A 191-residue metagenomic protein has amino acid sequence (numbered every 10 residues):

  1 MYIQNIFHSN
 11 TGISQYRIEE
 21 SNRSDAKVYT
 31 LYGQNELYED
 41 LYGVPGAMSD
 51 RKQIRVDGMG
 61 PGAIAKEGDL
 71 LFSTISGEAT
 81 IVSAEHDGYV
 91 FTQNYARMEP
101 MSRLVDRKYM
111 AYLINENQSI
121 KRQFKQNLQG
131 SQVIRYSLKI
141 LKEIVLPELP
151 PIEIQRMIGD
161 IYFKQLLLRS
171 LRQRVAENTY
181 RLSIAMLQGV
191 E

Functional and structural regions predicted by a protein language model:
M1-T30, E148-E191: Non-catalytic DNA-recognition/assembly elements of restriction-modification systems
Q4-E20, N35-E67: Sequence-specific dsDNA recognition surfaces
S21-Y29, A47-D50, A63-A65, V82-N94: Short, surface-exposed loop/turn microsegments at beta-strand edges and helix-strand junctions
A63, S83-F91, F124-Q129, P151 (+1 more regions): Alpha-helical membrane-embedding segments and immediately adjacent membrane-interface amphipathic helices
D69-F72: Generic structural signal for buried aliphatic residues
T74-I114: A short beta-sheet element
Y89-Y95, G130-R156: A short glycine-rich beta-alpha junction/loop motif
R107-G130: Glycine- and charge-enriched low-complexity intrinsically disordered segments
